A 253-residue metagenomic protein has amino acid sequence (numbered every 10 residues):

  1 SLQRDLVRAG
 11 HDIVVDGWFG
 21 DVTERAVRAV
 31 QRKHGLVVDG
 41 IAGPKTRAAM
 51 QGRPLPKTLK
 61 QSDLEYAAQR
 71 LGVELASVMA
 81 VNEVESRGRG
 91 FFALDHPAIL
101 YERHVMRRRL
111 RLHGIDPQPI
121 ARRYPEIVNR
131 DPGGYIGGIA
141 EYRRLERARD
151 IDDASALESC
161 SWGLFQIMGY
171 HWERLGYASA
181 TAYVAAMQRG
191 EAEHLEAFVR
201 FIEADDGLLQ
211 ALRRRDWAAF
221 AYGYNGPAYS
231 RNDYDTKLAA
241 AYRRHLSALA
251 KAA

Functional and structural regions predicted by a protein language model:
S1-M50, L71, R213-R214: Short acidic, glycine/serine/threonine-rich helix-capping segments at coil-helix boundaries
I41-P44, R53-A253: Catalytic glycan-binding domains that act on GlcNAc-containing polysaccharides
